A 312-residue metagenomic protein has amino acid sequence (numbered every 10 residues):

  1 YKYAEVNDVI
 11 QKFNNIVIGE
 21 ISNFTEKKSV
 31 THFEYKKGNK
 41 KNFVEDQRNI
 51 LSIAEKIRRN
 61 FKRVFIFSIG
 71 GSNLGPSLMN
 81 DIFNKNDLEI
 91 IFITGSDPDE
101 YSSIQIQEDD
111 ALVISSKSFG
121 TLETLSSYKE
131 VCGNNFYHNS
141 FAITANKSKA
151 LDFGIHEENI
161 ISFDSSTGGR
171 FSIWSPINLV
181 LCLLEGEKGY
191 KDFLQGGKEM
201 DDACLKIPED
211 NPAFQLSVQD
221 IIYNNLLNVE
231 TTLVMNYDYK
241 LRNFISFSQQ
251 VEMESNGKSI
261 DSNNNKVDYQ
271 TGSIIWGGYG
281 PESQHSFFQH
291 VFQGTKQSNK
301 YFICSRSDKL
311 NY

Functional and structural regions predicted by a protein language model:
Y1-E55: Extended, charge-enriched "interface" segments that sit outside catalytic cores
Y3-N7, P98-D99, S166-S172, E282-Q284 (+1 more regions): A short acidic, often aromatic-flanked loop/helix-cap motif at beta-alpha or helix-coil junctions that lines enzyme
E5, K28-N39, D87, K188-K191 (+1 more regions): Acidic catalytic cores of enzymes that act on phosphate-bearing nucleotides/polynucleotides
V9, D46-I53, G75, E123 (+8 more regions): General structural feature for long, well-ordered alpha-helical segments within catalytic domains of soluble enzymes
K12, I16, E20, G196 (+3 more regions): Residues that form generic nucleotide/phosphate-binding pockets
K37-E45, I66, G70, L74 (+1 more regions): Short coil/turn segments at secondary-structure boundaries
L51-E209, L227: Glycine-rich phosphate-binding loops that contact phosphosugars or nucleotide phosphates
